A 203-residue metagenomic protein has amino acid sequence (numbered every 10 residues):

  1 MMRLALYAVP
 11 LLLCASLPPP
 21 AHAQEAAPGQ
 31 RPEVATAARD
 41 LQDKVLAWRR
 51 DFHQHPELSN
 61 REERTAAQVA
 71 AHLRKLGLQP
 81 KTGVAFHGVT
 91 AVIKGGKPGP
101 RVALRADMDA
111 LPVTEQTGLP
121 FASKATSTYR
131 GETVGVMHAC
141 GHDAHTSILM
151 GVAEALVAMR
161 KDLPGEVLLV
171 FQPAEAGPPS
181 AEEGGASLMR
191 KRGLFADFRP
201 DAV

Functional and structural regions predicted by a protein language model:
M1-M2: N-terminal secretory signal peptides that target proteins for export/translocation
A5-S16: Bacterial N-terminal signal peptides
L11, P19-P20, E57: Hydrophobic residues in alpha-helical membrane-spanning segments
A15, A21-E25: Boundary at the C-terminal end of the N-terminal hydrophobic targeting segment
Q24-M137, S147-G151, A155-L168: Acidic/His- and Gly-rich active-site-bordering loop/insert found across diverse amide/peptide-bond hydrolases
T133-H138, R199-V203: Short C-terminal domain-edge/linker segments immediately following a structured domain
C140-H142: Membrane-interface loop-to-helix entry segments
A144-V203: Acidic/histidine-rich catalytic neighborhood of metal-dependent amide-processing enzymes
